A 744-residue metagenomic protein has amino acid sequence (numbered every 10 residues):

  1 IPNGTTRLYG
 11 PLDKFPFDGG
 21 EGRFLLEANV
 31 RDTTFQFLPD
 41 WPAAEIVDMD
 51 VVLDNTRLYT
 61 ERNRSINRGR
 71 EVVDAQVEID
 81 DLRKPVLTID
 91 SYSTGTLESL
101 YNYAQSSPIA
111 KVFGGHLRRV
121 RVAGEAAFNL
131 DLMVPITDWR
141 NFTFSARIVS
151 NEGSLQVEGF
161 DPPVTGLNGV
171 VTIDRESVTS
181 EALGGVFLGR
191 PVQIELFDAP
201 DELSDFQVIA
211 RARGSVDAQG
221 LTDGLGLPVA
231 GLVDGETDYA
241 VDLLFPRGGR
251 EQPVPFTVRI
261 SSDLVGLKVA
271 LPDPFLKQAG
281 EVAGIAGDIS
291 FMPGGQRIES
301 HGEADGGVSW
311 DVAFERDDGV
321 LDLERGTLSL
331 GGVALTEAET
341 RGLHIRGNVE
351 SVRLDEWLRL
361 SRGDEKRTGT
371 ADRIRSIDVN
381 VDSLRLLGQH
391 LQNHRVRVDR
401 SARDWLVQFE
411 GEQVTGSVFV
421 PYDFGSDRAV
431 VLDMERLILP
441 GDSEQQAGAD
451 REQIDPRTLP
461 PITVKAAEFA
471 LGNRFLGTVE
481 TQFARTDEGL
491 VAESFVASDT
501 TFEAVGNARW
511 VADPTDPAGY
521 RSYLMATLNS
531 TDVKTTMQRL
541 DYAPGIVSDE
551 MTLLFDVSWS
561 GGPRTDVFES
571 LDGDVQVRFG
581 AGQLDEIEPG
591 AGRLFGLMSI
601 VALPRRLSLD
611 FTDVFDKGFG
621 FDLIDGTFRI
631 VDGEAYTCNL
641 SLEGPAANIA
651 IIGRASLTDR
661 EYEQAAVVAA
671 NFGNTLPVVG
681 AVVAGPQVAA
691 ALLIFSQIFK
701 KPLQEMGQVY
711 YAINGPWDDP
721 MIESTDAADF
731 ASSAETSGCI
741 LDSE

Functional and structural regions predicted by a protein language model:
I1-Y9, G22-F35, D50, R57 (+15 more regions): Small-residue helix/turn framework positions
Y9-P11, P135: N-terminal low-complexity, acidic/Ser/Thr/Gly/Pro-rich segments that act as secretory/membrane-targeting modules
E45, Y59, P163-T165, T179 (+10 more regions): Residues that act as N-cap/strand-start positions at coil-to-secondary-structure junctions
T56-R57, E176-S177, G294-G295, E315-L323 (+4 more regions): Short, solvent-exposed coil/turn segments at beta-strand boundaries
R140, P246-T257, L264-L343, L391-Q392 (+3 more regions): Peripheral terminal and inter-domain segments
L386-G388: C-terminal substrate/ligand-recognition segments
Q708, A712-E744: Gram-negative outer-membrane assembly/targeting C-terminal domains
